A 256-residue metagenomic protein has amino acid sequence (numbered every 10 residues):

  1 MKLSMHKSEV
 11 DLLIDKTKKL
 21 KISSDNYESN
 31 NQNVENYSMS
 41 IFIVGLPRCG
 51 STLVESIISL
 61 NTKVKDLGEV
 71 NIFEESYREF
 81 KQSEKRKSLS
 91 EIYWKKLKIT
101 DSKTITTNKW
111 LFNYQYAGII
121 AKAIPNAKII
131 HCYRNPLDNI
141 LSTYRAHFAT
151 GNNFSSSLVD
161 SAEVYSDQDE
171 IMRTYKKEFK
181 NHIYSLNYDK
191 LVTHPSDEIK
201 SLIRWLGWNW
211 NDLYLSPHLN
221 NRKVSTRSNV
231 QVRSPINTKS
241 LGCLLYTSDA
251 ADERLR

Functional and structural regions predicted by a protein language model:
M1-D101: Alpha-helical solenoid repeat scaffolds of the TPR/TPR-like class and their adjacent stem/linker regions that mediate
K2-K7, A149, W208-D212, R256: Charged, solvent-exposed alpha-helical segments that act as regulatory interaction surfaces
L53-V54, D138, L255: Short hydrophobic/aromatic residue motifs in ordered secondary structure
N61-L67, I72-S83, T100-L245: PAPS-dependent sulfotransferase catalytic domain
Y246-R256: Single conserved hydrophobic/aromatic residue that forms the stacking wall/gate of nucleotide- or nucleobase-binding
